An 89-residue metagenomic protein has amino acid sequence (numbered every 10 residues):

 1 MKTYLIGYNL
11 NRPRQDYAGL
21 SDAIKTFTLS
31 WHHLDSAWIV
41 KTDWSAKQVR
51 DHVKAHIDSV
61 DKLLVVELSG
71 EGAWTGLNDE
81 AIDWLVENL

Functional and structural regions predicted by a protein language model:
M1-K2, L89: Absolute protein N-terminus
K2-H32: N-terminal first-folded block
R14, K47, T75: Loop/helix-junction capping segments adjacent to catalytic residues or to phosphate/diphosphate-binding pockets
Y17-A18, R50, N78-D79: Conserved strand-to-helix beginnings and helix N-cap segments that scaffold or border functional pockets
G19-F27, A55, S59, E80: Membrane-targeting and insertion segments and their boundary/processing signals
A23, H52, W84, N88: Residues that form generic nucleotide/phosphate-binding pockets
W31-G70: Short, intrinsically disordered low-complexity segments
I57-L89: C-terminal structural segments of small proteins and small subunits
